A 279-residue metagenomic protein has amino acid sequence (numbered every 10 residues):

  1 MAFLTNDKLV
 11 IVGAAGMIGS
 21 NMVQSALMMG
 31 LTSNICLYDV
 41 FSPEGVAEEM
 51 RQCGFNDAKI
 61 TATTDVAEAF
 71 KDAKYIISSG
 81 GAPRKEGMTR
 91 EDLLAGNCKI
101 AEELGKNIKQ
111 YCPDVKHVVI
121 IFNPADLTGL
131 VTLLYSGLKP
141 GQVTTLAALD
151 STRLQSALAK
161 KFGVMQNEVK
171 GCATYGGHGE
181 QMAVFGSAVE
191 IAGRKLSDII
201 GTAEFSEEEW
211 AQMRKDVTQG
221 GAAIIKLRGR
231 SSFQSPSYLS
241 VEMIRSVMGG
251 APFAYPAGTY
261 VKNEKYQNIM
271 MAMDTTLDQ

Functional and structural regions predicted by a protein language model:
N6, L31-K74, M88: Conserved N-terminal Rossmann-fold NAD(P) cofactor-binding segment
I11-V12, L37: Hydrophobic Val/Ile/Leu positions in short beta-strands of Rossmann-like dinucleotide-binding domains
A15: Conserved glycine-rich cofactor-binding loop
G19-S20: N-terminal Rossmann-fold NAD(P) dinucleotide-binding loop
M28-N34, G137-P140: Conserved S-adenosyl-L-methionine
G80-A82: Conserved NAD(P)H cofactor-binding loop of Rossmann-fold oxidoreductase domains
T89-A157: Rossmann-like NAD(P)(H) cofactor-binding subdomain of soluble oxidoreductases
S136-G141, S151-Q279: C-terminal substrate-binding/catalytic lobe of Rossmann-fold NAD(P)-dependent dehydrogenases
